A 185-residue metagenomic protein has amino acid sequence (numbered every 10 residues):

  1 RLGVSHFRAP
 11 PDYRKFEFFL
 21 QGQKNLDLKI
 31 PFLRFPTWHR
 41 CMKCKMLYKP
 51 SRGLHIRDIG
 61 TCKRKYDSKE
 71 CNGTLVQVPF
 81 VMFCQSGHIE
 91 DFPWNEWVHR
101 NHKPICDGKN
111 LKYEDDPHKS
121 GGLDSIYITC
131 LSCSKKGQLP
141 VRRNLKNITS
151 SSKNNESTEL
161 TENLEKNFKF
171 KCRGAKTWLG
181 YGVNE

Functional and structural regions predicted by a protein language model:
R1-E185: Extended, Lys/Arg-rich, non-catalytic nucleic-acid recognition/anchoring regions of very large nucleic-acid-interacting
